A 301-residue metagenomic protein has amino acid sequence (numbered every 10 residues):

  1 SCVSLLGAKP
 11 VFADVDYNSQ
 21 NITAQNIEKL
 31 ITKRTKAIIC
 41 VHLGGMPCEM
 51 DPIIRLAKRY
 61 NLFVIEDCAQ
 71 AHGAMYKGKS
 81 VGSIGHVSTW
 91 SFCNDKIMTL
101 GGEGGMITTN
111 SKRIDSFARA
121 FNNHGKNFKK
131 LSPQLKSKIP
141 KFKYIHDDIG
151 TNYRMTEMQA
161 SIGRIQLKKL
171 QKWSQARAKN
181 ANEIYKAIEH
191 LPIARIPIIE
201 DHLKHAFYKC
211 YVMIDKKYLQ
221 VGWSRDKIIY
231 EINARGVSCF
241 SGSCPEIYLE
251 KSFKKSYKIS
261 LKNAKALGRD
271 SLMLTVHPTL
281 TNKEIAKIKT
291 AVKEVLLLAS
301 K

Functional and structural regions predicted by a protein language model:
S1-C68, M75: PLP-dependent aminotransferase-like
S1-V3, L56, S80, I97 (+1 more regions): Hydrophobic/aromatic ligand-binding patch that stacks against planar heteroaromatic rings of cofactors or nucleotides
A8, V15, A69-Q70, C93 (+4 more regions): Histidine-centered beta-alpha loop that forms part of the nucleotide-sugar donor binding/catalytic region in diverse
V11, V64-I65, T89, R195-P197 (+1 more regions): Structural detector of well-ordered beta-strand residues that form the stable sheet scaffold of enzyme domains
D16, T32, D95, D215 (+1 more regions): Residue-level recognition of the GNAT/N-acetyltransferase active site
Q25, A37-V41, M46, M50-P52 (+3 more regions): PLP-dependent aminotransferase class I/II
E66-G101, F142-H146: Conserved active-site segment immediately N-terminal to the catalytic lysine that forms the internal aldimine
W90-S91, G105-S111: Short beta-strand-to-turn element immediately C-terminal to the catalytic PLP-Schiff-base lysine in fold type I
